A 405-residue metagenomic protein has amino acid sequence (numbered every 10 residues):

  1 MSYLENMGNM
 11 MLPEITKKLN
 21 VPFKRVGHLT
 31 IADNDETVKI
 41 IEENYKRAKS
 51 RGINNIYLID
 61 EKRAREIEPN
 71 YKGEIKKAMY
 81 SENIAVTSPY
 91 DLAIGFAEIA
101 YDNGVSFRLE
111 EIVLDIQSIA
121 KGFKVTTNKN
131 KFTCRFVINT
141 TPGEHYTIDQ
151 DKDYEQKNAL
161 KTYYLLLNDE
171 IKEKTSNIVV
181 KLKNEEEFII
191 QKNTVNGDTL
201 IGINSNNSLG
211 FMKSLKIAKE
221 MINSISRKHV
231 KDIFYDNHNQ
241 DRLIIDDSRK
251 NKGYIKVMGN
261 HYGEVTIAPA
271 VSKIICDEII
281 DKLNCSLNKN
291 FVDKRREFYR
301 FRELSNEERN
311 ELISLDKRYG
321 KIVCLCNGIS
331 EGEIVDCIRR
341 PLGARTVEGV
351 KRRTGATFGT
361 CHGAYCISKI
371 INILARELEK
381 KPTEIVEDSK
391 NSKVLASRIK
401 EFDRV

Functional and structural regions predicted by a protein language model:
M1-I67: Dinucleotide-binding Rossmann-like beta1-alpha1 core, especially the glycine-rich loop that anchors the ADP
P22-T30, R65-A97, D102, G202-S205 (+1 more regions): Helix-loop-beta segment of a Rossmann-like dinucleotide-binding subdomain
E82-F188, N206-S214: Predominantly flavin-linked oxidoreductase catalytic cores and closely associated redox partners
E170-H238, D246-D247: Active-site lid/adjacent beta-loop-alpha segment flanking the redox-cofactor pocket in flavoenzymes
F211-I322, C337: C-terminal catalytic lobe of FAD-dependent flavoproteins
E311-K321, L342-G359: Immediate flanking context of iron-sulfur cluster ligation sites
G320-I334, T354-N372: Local cysteine-cluster metal-coordination motifs and their immediate loop/turn environment, predominantly Fe-S cluster
K351-I367, E384-V405: Short Fe-S-cluster ligation motifs
